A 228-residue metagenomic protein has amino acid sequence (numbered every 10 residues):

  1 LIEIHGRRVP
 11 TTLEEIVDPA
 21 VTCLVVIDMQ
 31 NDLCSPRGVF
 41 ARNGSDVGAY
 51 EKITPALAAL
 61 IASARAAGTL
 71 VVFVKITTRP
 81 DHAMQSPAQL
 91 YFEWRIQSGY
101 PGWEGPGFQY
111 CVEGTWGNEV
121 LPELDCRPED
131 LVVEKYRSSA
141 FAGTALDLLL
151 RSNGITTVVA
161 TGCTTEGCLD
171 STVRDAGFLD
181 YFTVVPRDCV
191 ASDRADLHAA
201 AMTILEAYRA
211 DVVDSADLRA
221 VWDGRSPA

Functional and structural regions predicted by a protein language model:
L1-C23, D32, S63-A67, M84 (+1 more regions): Active-site-adjacent betaalpha module
V25-I27: Short hydrophobic beta-strand that contains or immediately precedes a catalytic carboxylate
M29-C34, V39: Short connector loops/turns at beta-strand edges and beta->alpha or beta->beta junctions
V39-A49: Short glycine-enriched, charge-decorated loop/helix-capping segments at active-site entrances that position
G48, K52-P55, A200: A general alpha-helical scaffold signature found inside nucleotide-binding enzyme cores
K52-L70: A short, N-terminal amphipathic alpha-helix
T69-I76, P186: Short beta-strand segments at enzyme active-site cores
R79-A83: Short catalytic/ligand-binding loop motif for oxyanion handling, primarily in non-cytosolic enzymes, centered on
